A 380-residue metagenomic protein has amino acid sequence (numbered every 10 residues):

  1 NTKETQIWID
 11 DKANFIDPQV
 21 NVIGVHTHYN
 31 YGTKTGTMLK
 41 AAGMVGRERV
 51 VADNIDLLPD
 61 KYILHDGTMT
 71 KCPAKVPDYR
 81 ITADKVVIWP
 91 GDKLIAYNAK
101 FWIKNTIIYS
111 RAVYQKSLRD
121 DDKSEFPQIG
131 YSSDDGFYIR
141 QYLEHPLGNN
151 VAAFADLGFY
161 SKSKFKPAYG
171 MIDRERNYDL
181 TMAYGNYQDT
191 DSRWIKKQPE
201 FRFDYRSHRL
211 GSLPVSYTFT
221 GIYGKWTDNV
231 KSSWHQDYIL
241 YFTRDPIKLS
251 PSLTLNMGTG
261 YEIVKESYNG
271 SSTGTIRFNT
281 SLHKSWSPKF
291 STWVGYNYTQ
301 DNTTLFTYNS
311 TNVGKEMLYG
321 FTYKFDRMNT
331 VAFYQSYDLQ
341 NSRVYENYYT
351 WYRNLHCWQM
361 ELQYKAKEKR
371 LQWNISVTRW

Functional and structural regions predicted by a protein language model:
N1-N177, T181-I195, R202, T227-Q236 (+6 more regions): Structural signature for solvent-exposed beta-strand/loop edge elements and short helix-capping sites, enriched
T2, K40, D173, Y184 (+7 more regions): Surface-exposed beta-strand edges and flanking loops
D60, P90-G91, R176, H208 (+4 more regions): Residue-level marker of positions within ordered structural domains that often coincide with functionally constrained
L147-V151, R174-D179, H208-Y217, D245-L255 (+3 more regions): Short loop/turn motifs that connect adjacent beta-strands in outer-membrane beta-barrel proteins
T181-T275, N279, H283: Transmembrane beta-strand segments of outer-membrane beta-barrel domains in Gram-negative and organellar OMPs
Y349-Q359, Q363-W380: Outer-membrane beta-barrel "beta-signal"
